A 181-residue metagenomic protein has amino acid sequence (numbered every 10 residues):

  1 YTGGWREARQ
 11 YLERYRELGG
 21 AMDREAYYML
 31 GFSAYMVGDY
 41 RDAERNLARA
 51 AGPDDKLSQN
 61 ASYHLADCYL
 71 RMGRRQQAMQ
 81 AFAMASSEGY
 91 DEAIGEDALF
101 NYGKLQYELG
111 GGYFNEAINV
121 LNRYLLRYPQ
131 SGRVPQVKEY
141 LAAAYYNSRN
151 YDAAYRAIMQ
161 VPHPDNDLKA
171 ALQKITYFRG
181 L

Functional and structural regions predicted by a protein language model:
Y1-L181: Acidic, polar-rich low-complexity tracts and alpha-helical solenoid repeat scaffolds
